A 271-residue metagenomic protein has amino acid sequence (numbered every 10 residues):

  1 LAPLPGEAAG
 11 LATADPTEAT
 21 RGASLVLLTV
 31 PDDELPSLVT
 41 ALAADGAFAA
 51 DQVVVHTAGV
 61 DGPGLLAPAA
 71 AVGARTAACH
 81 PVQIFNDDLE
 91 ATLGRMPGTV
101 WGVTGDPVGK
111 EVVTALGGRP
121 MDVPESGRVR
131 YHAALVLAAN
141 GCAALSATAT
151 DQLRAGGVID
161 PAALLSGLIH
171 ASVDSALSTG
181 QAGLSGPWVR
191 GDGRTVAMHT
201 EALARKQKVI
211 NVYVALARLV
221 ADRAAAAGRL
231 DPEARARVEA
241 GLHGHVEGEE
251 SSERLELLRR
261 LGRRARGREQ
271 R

Functional and structural regions predicted by a protein language model:
L1-G22, A226, R259-R266: NAD(P)+-binding Rossmann beta1-loop-alpha1 motif at the extreme N-terminus of oxidoreductases
L1-L4, A8, D45, A115-R119 (+6 more regions): Change "in soluble alpha/beta enzymes" to "in soluble alpha/beta proteins
E7, T13-E90: Rossmann-like NAD(P)(H) cofactor-binding subdomain of soluble oxidoreductases
A23, M96-V100, G183: Short, solvent-exposed beta-strand edge segments and adjacent coil->beta transition regions
P36-T40, K110-E111, A197: Alpha-helical elements of the RecA-like P-loop NTPase motor core of helicases
H56-H132: Rossmann-fold dinucleotide-binding core
S126-I210: Helical "substrate-binding/catalytic lid" subdomain of Rossmann-like NAD(P)-dependent dehydrogenases/reductases
A182-R271: C-terminal active-site/capping subdomain that shapes the small-molecule cofactor and substrate pocket of enzyme
